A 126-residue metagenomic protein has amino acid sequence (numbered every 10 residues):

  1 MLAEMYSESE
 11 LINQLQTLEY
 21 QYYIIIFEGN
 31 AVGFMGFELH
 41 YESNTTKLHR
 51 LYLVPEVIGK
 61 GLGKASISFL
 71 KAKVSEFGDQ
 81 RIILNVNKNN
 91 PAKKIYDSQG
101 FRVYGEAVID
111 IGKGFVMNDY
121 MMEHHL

Functional and structural regions predicted by a protein language model:
M1-E56, I67-F69, K73, Y104-I109 (+1 more regions): Acetyl-CoA-dependent GNAT
Q21, N44, G78-Q80, A92: Short coil/turn segments at beta-strand junctions that form active-site/ligand-binding loops
V54-E56, K60, K88: Active-site acidic-Proline motif in GNAT/NAT acetyltransferases
I58, S75, D97: Short polybasic/polar patches that bind polyanions
G61, G78, G100: Short glycine-rich hinge loops at helix-strand junctions in the catalytic core of two-component histidine kinases
K64: Residues forming the Rossmann-fold NAD(P)(H) cofactor-binding site
I67, V74-N85: Conserved GNAT acetyl-CoA-binding A-motif
Q80-K93, D97-Q99, E106-L126: C-terminal "cap" of GNAT-fold acetyltransferases
